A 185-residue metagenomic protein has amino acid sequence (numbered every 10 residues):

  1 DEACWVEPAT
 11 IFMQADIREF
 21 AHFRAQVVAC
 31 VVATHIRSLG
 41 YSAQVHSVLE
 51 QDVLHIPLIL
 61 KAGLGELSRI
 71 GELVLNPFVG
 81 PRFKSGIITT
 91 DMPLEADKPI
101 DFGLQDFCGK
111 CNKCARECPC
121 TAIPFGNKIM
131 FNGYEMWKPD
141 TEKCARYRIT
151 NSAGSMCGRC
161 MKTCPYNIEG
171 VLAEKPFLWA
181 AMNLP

Functional and structural regions predicted by a protein language model:
D1-E169, A173-L184: Catalytic cores of enzyme domains
